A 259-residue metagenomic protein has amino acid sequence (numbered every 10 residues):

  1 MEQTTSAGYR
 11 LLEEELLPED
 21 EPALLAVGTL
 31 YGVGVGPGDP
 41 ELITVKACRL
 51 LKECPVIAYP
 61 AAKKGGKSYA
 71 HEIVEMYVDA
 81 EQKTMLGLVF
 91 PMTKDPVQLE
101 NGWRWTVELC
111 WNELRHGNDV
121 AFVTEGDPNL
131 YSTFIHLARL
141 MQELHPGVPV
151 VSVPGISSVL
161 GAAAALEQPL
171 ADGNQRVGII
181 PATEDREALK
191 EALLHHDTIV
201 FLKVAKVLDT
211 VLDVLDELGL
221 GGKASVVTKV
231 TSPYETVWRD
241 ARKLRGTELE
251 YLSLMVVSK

Functional and structural regions predicted by a protein language model:
M1-P40, V45-A47, K52-P149, L212 (+3 more regions): Class I S-adenosyl-L-methionine
L30, L193-K259: A contiguous loop/helix-start segment that scaffolds small-molecule binding in enzyme catalytic cores
P37-G38, A62-K64, F90, Q175-E184 (+2 more regions): Short, acidic/turn-prone active-site loops that include or flank metal/cofactor- and phosphate-binding residues
M85-V89, P154, A224-S232: A generic structural motif
Q98-T106, A165-Q168, A192-H195, V237-L244: Short, surface-exposed amphipathic charged segments that create phosphate/polyanion-binding patches used for binding
W103-N112, P169-P181, K243-L254: A polyampholytic, Gly/Pro-enriched intrinsically disordered region
N129-H195: Class I SAM-dependent methyltransferase SAM-binding "motif I" and its flanking Rossmann-like core
